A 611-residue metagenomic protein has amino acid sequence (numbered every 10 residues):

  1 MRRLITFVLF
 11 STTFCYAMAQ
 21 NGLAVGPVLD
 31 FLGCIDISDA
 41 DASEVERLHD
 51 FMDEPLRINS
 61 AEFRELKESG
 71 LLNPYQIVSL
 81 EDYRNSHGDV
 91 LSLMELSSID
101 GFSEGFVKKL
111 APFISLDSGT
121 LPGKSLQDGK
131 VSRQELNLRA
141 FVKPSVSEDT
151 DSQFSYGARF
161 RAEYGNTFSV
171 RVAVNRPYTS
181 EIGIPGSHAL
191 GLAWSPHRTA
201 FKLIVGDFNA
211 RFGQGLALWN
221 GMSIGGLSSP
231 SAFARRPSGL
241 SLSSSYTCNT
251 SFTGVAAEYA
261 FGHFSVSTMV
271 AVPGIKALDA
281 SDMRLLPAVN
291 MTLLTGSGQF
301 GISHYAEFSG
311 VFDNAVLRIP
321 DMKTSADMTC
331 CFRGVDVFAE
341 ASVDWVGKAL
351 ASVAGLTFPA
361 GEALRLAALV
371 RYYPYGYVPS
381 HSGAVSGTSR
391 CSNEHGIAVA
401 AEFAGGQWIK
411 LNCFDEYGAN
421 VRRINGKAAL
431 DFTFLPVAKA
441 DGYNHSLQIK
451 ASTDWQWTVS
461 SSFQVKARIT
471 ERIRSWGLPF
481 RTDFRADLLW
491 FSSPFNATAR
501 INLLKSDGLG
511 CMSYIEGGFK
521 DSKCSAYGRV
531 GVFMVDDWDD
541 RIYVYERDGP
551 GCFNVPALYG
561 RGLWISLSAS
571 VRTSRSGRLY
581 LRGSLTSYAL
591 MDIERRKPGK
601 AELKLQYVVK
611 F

Functional and structural regions predicted by a protein language model:
L4-T13: Sec-dependent N-terminal signal peptides
A17-A19, A24: Boundary at the C-terminal end of the N-terminal hydrophobic targeting segment
I35-H49, H87, M94-K130, F212 (+1 more regions): Alpha-helical interaction/regulatory segments in DNA maintenance proteins
A42-L91, G105, K109-I114: Amphipathic, charged-and-aliphatic alpha-helical interface segments that function as noncatalytic docking
K124-T150, A162, N166-V172, L203 (+4 more regions): Transmembrane beta-strand segments of Gram-negative outer membrane beta-barrel proteins
D149, Q153, A280, P287-L293 (+1 more regions): Exposed, low-structure sequence patches enriched in small/polar residues
N175-S187, S244-Y246, S342-V346, L504-D507: Outer-membrane beta-barrel proteins
T179-S238, S244-V270, F358, A363-S380 (+3 more regions): Outer membrane beta-barrel
